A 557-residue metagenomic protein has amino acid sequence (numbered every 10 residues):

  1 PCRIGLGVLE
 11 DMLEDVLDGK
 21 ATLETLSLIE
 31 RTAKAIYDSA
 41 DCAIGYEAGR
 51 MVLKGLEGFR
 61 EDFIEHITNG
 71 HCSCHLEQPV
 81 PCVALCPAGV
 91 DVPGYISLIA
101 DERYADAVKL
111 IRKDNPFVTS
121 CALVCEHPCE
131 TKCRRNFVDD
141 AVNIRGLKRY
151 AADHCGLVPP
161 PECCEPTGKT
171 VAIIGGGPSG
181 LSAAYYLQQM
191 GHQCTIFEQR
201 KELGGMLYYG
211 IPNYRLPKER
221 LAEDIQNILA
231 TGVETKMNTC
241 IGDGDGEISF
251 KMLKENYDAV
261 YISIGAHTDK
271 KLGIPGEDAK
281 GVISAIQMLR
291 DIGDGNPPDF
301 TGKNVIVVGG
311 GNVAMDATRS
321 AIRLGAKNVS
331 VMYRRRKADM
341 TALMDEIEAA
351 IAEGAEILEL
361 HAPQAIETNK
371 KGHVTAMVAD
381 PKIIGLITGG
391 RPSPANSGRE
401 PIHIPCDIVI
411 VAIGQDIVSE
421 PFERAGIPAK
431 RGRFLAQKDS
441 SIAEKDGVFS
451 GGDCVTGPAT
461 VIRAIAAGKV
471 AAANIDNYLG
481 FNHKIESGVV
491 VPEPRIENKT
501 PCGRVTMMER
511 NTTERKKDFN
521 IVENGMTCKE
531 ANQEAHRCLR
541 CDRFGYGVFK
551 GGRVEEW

Functional and structural regions predicted by a protein language model:
P1-P81, G89-L123, H127, V138-C163 (+3 more regions): Ferredoxin-type iron-sulfur electron-transfer modules in oxidoreductases and energy-metabolism complexes
S73-C74, P81-C82, E348, A352-G354 (+5 more regions): Mid-to-C-terminal Rossmann-like scaffold of FAD/NAD(P)H-dependent oxidoreductases
Y150-C164, E223-N238, D269-L324, A429-K445: Glycine-rich dinucleotide-binding loop and its adjacent helix/turn
E165-P166, T170-A172, A222-I274, A365-V378 (+3 more regions): Feature captures the FAD/FMN-dependent oxidoreductase FAD-binding
T170-T195, A314-I322: N-terminal Rossmann-like FAD-binding beta1-loop-alpha1 element of flavoenzymes
Q193-T235, T318-A365, H483-I496: Rossmann-like dinucleotide-binding cores of NAD(P)H-dependent redox enzymes
D278-G302, I387-P458, I465, V491 (+1 more regions): FAD-site-proximal beta/loop scaffold in flavoenzymes
C454-N482: A conserved FAD-binding loop/helix module that cradles the flavin
